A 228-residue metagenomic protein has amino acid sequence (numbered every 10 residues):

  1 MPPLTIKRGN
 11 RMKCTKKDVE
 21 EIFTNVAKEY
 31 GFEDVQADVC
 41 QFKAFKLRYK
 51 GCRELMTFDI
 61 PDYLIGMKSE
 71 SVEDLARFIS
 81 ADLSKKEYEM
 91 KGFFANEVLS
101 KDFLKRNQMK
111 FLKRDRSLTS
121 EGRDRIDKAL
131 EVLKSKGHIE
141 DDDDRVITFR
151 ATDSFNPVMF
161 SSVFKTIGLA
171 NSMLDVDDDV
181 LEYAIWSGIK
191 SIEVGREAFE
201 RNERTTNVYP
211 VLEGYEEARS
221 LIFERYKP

Functional and structural regions predicted by a protein language model:
P2-Y183, S191-P228: Active-site-proximal or metal-binding-adjacent scaffold patches in catalytic folds
W186: Catalytic cysteine-centered active loop of the rhodanese-like fold, especially the PTP/DSP P-loop
